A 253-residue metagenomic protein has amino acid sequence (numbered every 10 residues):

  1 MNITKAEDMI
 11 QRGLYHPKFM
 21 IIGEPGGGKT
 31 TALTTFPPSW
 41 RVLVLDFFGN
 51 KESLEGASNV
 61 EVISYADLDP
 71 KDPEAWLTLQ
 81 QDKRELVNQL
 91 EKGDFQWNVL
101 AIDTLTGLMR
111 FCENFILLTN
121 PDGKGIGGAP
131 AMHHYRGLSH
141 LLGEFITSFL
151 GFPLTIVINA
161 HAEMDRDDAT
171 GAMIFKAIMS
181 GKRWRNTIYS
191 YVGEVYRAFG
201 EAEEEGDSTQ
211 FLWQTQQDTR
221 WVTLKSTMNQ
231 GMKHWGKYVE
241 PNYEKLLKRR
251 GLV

Functional and structural regions predicted by a protein language model:
N2-I102, T106-F111: Conserved P-loop
Q11, A32-T35, G93, S148-F149 (+2 more regions): A general structural signal for short secondary-structure junctions and capping/turn motifs
S39-R41, F152-L154, S190-E194: Short glycine-/polar-rich loops that comprise or flank the Walker A/P-loop and associated switch/sensor motifs
K83-L90, F145-F149, V192: Hydrophobic, Leu/Ile/Phe/Ala-enriched alpha-helical segments that form helix-helix packing faces
Q89, L108-F111, N159, Y191 (+1 more regions): Conserved, well-folded catalytic cores of nucleic-acid-processing and energy-transducing macromolecular machines
V99-N186: P-loop NTPase motor core
M164-V253: Conserved GTP-binding G-domain of TRAFAC-class P-loop NTPases and closely related GTPase folds
